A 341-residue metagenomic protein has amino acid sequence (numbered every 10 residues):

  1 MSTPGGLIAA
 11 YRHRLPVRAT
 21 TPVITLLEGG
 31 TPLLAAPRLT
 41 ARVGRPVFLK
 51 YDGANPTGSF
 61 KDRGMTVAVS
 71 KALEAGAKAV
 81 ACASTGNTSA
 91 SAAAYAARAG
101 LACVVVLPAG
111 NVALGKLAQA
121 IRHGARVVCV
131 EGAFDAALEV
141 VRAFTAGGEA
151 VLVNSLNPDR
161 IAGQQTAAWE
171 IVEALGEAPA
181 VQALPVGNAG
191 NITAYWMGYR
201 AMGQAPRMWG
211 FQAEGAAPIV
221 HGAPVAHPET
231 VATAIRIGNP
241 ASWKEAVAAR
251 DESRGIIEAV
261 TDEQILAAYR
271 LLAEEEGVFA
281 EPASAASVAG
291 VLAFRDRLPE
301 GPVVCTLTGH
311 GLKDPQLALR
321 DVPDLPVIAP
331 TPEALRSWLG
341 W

Functional and structural regions predicted by a protein language model:
M1-W341: PLP-dependent amino-acid enzyme catalytic core
